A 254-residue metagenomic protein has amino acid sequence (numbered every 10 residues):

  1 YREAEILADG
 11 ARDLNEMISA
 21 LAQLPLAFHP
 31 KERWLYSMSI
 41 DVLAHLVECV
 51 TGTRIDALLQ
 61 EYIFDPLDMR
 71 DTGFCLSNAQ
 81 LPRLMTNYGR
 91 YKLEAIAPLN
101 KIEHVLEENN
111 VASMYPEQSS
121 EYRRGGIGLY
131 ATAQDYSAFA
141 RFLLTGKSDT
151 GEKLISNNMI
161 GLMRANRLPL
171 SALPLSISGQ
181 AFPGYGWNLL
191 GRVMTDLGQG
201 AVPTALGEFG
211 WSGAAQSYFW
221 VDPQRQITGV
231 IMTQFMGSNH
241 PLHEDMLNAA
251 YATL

Functional and structural regions predicted by a protein language model:
Y1-P203: Short, surface-exposed loop or secondary-structure junction motifs that flank catalytic or metal-binding residues
L173, A201, I231, H240-P241: Short acidic, gly/pro-rich beta-turn/loop elements at beta-sheet edges and active-site/ligand-binding grooves
P203-F209: Short, hydrophobic/aromatic-rich segments at coil-to-beta transitions
G213-A215: Short, small/polar residue-rich loop motifs at catalytic or cofactor-binding pockets
F219-W220, R225-F235: Short, well-ordered beta-strand elements
Q234-L254: Generic C-terminus detector
